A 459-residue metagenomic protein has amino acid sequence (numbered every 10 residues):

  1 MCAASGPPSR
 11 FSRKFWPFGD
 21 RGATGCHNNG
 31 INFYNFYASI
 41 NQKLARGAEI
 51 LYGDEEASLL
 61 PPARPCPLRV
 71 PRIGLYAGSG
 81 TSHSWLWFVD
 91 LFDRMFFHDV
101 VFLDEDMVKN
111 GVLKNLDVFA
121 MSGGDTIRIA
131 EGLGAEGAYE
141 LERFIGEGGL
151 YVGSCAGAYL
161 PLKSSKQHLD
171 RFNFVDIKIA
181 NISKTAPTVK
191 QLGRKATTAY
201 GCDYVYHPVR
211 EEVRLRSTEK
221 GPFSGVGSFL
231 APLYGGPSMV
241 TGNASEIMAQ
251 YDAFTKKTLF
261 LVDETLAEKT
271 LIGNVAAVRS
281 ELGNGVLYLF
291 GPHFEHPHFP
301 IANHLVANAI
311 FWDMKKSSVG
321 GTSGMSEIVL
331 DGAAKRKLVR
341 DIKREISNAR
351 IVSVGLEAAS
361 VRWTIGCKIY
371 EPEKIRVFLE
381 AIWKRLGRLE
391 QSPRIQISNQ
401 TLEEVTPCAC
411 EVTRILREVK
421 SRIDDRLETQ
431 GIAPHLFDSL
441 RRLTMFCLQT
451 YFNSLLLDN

Functional and structural regions predicted by a protein language model:
P8, F15-L68, I272-N274, L282-N459: Extracellular ligand-binding/catalytic regions of CAZymes and related secreted enzymes and adhesion modules
D20, Y34, T81-H168: Helical hinge/lid and interdomain linker segments adjacent to catalytic or ligand-binding clefts that mediate domain
N29-G30, Y76-G80, D104-D106, M121-D125 (+3 more regions): Structural motif
V70-G74: Residues that mark the start of a beta-strand
Y76-G78, R94, D99-V100, D125 (+4 more regions): Extended, composition-driven regions rather than compact fold-specific motifs
G80-T81, D125-I127, A158-L160, I179-A180 (+3 more regions): Short, solvent-exposed loop/turn segments at secondary-structure junctions
I127, E131-K220: A glycine-rich, often tryptophan-bearing local segment used as a flexible ligand/cofactor-contacting loop or short
R194-G283, G291-H298, G366-E373: Catalytic beta-strand/loop cores that center a nucleophilic Ser/Cys/Thr and support acyl-enzyme chemistry
